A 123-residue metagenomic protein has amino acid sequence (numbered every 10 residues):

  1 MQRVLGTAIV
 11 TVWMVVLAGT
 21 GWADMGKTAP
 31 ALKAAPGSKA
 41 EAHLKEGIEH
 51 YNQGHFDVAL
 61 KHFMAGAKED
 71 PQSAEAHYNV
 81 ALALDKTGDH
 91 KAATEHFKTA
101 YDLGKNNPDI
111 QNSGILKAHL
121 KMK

Functional and structural regions predicted by a protein language model:
K45, N79, S113-G114: Canonical tetratricopeptide repeat
N52-Q53, K86-T87, H119-K123: Register position in tetratricopeptide repeats
M64-K68, D102: Conserved structural position within tetratricopeptide repeats
